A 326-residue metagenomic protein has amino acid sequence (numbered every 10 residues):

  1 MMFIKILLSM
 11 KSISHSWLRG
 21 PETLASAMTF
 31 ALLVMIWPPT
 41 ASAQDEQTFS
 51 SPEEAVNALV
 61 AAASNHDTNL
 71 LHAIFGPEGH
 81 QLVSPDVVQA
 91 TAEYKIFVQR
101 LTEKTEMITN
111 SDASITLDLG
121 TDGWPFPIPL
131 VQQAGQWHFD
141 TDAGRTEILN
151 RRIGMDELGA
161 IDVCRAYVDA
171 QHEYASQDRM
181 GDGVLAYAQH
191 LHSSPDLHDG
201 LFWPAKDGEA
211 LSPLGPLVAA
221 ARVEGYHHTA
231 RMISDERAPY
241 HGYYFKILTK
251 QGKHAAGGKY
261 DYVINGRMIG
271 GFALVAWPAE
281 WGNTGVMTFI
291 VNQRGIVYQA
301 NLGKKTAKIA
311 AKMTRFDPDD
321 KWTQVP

Functional and structural regions predicted by a protein language model:
M1-G20: N-terminal secretory signal peptides that target proteins for export/translocation
T23-W37: Bacterial N-terminal signal peptides
S42-A61, N65, G144-D169, E173: Short, low-complexity N-terminal intrinsically disordered segments enriched in polar/charged residues
D67-E78, A186: Short, well-ordered alpha-helical segments enriched in acidic and aromatic residues
G76, H80-F126, S234, A238-H241 (+2 more regions): Surface-exposed, charged secondary-structure patches
I115-L158, D162-R165, I296-A300: Short beta-strand edge/turn micro-motifs at domain boundaries
Y174-N283: Flexible, glycine-rich surface segments
G270-P326: C-terminal soluble interaction/assembly domains
